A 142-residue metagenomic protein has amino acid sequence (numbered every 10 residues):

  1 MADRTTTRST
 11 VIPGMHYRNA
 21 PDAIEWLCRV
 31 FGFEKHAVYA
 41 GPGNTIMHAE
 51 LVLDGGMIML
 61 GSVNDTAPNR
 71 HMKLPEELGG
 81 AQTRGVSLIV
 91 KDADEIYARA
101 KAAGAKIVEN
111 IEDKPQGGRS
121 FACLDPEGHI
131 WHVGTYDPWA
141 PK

Functional and structural regions predicted by a protein language model:
M1-M15, I24-L124, T135-K142: Vicinal oxygen chelate
Y17-N19: Conserved beta-strand-loop-alpha-helix junction that forms the acyl-donor binding cleft
E127: C-terminal catalytic core of tyrosine-transesterase DNA break-rejoin enzymes
